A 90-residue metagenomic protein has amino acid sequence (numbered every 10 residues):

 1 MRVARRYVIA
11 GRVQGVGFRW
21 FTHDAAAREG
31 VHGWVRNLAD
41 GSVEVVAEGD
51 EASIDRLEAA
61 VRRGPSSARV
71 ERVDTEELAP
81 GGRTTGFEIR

Functional and structural regions predicted by a protein language model:
M1-R90: Intrinsically disordered, low-complexity, mixed-charge
